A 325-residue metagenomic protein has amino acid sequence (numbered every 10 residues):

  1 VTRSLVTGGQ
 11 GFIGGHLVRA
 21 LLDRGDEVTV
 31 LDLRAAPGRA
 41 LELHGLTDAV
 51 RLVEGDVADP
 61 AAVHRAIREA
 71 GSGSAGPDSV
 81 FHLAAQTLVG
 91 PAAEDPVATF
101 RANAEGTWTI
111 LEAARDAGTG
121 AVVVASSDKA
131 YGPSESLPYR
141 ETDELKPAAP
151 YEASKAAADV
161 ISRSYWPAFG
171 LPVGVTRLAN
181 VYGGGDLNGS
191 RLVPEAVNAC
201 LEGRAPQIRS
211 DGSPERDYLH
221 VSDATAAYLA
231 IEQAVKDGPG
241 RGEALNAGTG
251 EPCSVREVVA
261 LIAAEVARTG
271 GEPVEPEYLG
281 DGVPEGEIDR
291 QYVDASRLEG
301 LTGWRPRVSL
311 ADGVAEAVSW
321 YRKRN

Functional and structural regions predicted by a protein language model:
V1-S79: N-terminal Rossmann/SDR dinucleotide-binding element
H16, A20, A113, I161 (+2 more regions): Rossmann-fold NAD(P)-dependent oxidoreductase module
D23, C200-N325: C-terminal substrate-binding subdomain of Rossmann-fold SDR/epimerase-dehydratase oxidoreductases
D56-D59, D95, D294: Acidic/polar helix N-cap motif
V80-F81, V123: N-terminal Rossmann-like NAD(P) cofactor-binding module of classical short-chain dehydrogenase/reductase
L83-T87, S126-D128: Conserved NAD(P)H cofactor-binding loop of Rossmann-fold oxidoreductase domains
E94-E112, D116, G120-A121, A130-V175 (+2 more regions): Catalytic helix-loop patch of NAD(P)-dependent Rossmann-fold dehydrogenases
